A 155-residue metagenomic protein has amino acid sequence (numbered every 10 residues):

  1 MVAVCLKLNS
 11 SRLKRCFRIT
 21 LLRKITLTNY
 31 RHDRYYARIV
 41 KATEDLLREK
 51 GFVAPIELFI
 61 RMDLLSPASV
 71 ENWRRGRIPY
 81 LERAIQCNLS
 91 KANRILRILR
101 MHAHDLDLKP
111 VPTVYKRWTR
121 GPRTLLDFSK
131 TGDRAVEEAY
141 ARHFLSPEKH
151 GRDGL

Functional and structural regions predicted by a protein language model:
L22-T28: Short, Lys/Arg-enriched N-terminal segment that forms or immediately precedes the first helix of a structured domain
H32-I56, L65-S66, W73-R83: Positively charged, polyanion-binding regions of nucleic-acid-associated proteins
G51-F59, P110-T113: Short, charged amphipathic recognition helices of the HTH superfamily and cognate SANT/SANTA-like modules
A68, L89-L155: Phospho-regulated, low-complexity intrinsically disordered regions of nuclear gene-regulatory and chromatin-associated
